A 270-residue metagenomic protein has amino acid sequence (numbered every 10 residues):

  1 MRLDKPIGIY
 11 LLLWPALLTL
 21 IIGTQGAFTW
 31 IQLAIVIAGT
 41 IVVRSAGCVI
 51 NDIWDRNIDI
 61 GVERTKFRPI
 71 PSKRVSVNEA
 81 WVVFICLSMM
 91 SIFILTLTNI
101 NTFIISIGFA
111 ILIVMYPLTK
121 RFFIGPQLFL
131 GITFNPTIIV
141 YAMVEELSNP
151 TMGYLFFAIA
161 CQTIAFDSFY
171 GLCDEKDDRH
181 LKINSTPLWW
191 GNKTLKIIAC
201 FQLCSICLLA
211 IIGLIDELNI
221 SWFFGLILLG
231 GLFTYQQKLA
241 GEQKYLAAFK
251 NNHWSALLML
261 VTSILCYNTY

Functional and structural regions predicted by a protein language model:
R2-Y270: Multi-pass alpha-helical membrane architecture of UbiA-family and related isoprenoid/lipid prenyltransferases
